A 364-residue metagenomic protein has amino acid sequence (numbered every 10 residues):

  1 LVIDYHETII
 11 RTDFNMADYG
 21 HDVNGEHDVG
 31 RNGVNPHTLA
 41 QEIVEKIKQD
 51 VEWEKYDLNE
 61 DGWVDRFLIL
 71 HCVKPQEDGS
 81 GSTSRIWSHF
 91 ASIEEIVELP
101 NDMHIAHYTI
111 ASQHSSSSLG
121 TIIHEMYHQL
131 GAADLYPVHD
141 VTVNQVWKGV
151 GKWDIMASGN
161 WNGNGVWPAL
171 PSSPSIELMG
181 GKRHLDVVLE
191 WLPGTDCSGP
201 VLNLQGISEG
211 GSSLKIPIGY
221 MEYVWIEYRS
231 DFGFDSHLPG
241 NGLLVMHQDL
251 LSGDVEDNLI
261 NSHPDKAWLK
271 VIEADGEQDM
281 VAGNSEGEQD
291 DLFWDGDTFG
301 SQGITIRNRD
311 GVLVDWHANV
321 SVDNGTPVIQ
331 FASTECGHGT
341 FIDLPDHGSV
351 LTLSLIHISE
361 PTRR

Functional and structural regions predicted by a protein language model:
L1-N101: Active-site-proximal segments of metallohydrolase catalytic domains
Q41, E45, G120-H128, G287 (+3 more regions): A broad, structural surface signal
G62-K74, Y108, L243-H247, P327-F331 (+1 more regions): Short, hydrophobic/proline-enriched secondary-structure or compact coil segments at domain edges
R66-L238, D249-L251: Extracellular hydrolytic enzyme modules, especially secreted metalloproteases of the metzincin/thermolysin-like class
L189-T352: Pan-zinc metallopeptidase signature
L353-R363: Residue-level detector of conserved catalytic or cofactor/ligand-binding positions in enzyme active sites
